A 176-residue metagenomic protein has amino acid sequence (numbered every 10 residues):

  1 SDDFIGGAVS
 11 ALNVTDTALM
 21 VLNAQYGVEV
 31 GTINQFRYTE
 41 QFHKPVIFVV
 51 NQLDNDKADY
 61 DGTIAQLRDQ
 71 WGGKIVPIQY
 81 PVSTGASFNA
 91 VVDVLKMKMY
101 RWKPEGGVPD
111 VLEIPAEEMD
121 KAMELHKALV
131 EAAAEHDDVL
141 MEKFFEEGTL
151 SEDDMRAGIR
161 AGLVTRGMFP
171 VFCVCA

Functional and structural regions predicted by a protein language model:
S1, G6, I78: P-loop NTPase nucleotide-binding/switch module
I5-Q25, Y38: Inter-motif core of Ras-like GTPase G domains
N23-A176: P-loop NTPase catalytic nucleotide-binding module
